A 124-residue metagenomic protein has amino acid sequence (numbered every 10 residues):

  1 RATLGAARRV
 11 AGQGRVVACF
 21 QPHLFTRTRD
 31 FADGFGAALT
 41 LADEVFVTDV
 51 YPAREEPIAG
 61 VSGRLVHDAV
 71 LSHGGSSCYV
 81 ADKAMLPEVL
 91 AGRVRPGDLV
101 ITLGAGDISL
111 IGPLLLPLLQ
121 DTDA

Functional and structural regions predicted by a protein language model:
R1-A124: ATP-dependent carboxylate-amine ligase
